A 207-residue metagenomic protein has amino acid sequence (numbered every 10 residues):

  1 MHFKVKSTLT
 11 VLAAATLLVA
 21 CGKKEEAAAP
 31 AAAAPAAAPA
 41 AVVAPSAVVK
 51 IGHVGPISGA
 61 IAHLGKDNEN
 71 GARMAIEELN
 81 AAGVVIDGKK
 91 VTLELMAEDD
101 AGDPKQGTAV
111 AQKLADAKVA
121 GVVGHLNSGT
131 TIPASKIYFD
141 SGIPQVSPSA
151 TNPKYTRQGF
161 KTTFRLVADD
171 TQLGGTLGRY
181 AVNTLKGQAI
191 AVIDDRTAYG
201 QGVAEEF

Functional and structural regions predicted by a protein language model:
M1-T10: Bacterial N-terminal signal peptides that target proteins for export
C21-E25: Bacterial signal peptide processing site
E26-H53, V85-L93, V182-Q188: Immediate post-signal peptide segment of exported/extracytoplasmic ligand-binding proteins
V43-R73, E98-P104, N127-G129, I193-Q201: Extracytoplasmic "Venus flytrap"
N70-E94: Signal peptide-proximal N-terminal region of secreted/periplasmic/extracellular or secretory-lumen proteins
K89-D116, L173-T176: Structural motif
V119-F207: Extracytoplasmic ligand/sensor domains, especially the bilobed periplasmic-binding protein
